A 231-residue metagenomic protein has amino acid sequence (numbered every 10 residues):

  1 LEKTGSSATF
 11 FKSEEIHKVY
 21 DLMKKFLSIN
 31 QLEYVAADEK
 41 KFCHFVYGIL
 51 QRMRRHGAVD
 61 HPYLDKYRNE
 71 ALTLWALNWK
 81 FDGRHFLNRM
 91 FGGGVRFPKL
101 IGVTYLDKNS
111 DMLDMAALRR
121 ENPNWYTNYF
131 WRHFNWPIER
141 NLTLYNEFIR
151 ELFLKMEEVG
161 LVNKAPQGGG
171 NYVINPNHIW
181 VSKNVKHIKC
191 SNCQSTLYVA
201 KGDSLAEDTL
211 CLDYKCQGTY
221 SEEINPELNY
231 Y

Functional and structural regions predicted by a protein language model:
L1-Y231: Helicase motor interdomain insertion/brace
